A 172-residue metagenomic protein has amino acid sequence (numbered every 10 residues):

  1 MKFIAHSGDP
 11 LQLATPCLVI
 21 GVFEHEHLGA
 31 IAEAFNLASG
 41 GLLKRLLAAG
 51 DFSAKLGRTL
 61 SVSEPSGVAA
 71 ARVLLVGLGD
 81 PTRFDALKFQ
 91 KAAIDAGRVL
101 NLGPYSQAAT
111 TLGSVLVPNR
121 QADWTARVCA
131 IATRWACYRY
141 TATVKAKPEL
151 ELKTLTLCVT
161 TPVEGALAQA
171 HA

Functional and structural regions predicted by a protein language model:
M1-A172: N-terminal hydrophobic/helix-forming segments and targeting peptides
